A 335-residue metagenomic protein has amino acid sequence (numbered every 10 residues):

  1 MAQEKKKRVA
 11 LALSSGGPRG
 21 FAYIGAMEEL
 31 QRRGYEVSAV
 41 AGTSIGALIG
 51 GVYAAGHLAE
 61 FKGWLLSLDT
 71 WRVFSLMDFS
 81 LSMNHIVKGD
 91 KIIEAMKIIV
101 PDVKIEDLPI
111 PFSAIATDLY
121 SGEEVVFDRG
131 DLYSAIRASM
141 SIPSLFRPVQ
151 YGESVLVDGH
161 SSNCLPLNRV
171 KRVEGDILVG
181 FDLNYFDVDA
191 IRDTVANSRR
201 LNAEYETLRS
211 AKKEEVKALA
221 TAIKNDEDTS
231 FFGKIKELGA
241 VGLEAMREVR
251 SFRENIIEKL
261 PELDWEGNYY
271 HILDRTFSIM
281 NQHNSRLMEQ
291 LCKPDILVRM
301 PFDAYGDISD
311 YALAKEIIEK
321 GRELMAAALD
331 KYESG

Functional and structural regions predicted by a protein language model:
M1-T43, G51-G335: Patatin-like phospholipase
